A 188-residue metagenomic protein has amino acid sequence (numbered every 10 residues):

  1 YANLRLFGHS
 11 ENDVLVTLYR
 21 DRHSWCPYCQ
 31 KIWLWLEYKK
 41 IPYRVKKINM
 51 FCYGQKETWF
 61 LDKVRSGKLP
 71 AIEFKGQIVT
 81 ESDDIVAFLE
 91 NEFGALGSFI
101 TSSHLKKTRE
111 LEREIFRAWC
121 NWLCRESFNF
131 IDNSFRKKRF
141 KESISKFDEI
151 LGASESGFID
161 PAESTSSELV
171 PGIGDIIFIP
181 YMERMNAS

Functional and structural regions predicted by a protein language model:
Y1-S164: GST-like domain detector, emphasizing the conserved glutathione-binding G-site in the N-terminal thioredoxin-like
S166-S188: GST superfamily/GST-like fold recognition
